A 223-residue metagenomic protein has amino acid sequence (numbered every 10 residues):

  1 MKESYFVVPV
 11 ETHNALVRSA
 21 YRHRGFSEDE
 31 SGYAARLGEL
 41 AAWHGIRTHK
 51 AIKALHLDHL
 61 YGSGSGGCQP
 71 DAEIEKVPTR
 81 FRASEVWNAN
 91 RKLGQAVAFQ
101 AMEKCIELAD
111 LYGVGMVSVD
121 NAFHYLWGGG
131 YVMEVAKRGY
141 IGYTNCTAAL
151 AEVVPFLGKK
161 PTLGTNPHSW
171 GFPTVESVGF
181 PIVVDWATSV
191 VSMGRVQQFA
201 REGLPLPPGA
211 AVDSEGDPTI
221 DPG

Functional and structural regions predicted by a protein language model:
M1-V10, N14-Y33, A51-D71, Q197-F199 (+2 more regions): Acidic, glycine/proline-rich low-complexity segments that act as flexible tails and inter-domain linkers
V17, A35, M102-I106: A generic alpha-helix structural signal
R24, H44-R47: N-terminal and secondary-structure boundary signal
A35-A42: Amphipathic alpha-helical segments that form the core helices of the histone-fold
R47-I106: Active-site cofactor/substrate anionic-group-binding motifs, chiefly glycine- and Lys/Arg-rich phosphate-binding loops
F81-V175: A generic, well-ordered mixed alpha/beta core segment in the N-terminal half of proteins
E152-P222: Phosphate/diphosphate-binding glycine-rich loops and adjacent basic-rich segments that engage nucleotide
